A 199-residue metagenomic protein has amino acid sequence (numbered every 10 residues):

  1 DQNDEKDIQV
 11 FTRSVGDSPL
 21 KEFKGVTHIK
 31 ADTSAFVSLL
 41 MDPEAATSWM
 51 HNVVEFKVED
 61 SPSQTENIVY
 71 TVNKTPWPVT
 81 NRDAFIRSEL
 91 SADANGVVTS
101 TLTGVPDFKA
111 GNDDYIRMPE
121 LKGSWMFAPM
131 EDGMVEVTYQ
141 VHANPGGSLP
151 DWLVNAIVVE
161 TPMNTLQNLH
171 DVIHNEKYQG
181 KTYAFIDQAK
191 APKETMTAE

Functional and structural regions predicted by a protein language model:
D1-E199: Eukaryotic helix-grip
